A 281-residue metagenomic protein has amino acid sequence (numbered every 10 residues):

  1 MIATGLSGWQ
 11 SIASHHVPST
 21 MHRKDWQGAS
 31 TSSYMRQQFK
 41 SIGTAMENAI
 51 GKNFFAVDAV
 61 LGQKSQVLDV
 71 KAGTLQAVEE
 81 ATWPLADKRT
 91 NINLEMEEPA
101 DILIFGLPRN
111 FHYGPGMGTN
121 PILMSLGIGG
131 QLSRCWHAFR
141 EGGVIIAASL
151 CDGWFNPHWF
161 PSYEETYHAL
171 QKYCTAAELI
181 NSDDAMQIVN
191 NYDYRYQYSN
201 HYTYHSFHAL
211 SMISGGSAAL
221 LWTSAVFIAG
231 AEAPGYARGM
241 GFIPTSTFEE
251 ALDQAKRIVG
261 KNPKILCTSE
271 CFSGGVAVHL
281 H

Functional and structural regions predicted by a protein language model:
M1-D101, G106-R109, G127-F139: Conserved, well-structured core segments that form the ligand-binding/active-site neighborhood of functional domains
T31, N120-M124, M240: Glycine- and other small-residue-rich loops at beta-strand/loop junctions that grip anionic moieties
S32-S33, T74, N120, T175 (+1 more regions): Helix N-terminus capping/helix-initiation residues
N93, P115-L123: C-terminal accessory domains and tails appended to enzymatic cores
P115, I128-H281: C-terminal non-catalytic interaction/assembly regions of soluble proteins
